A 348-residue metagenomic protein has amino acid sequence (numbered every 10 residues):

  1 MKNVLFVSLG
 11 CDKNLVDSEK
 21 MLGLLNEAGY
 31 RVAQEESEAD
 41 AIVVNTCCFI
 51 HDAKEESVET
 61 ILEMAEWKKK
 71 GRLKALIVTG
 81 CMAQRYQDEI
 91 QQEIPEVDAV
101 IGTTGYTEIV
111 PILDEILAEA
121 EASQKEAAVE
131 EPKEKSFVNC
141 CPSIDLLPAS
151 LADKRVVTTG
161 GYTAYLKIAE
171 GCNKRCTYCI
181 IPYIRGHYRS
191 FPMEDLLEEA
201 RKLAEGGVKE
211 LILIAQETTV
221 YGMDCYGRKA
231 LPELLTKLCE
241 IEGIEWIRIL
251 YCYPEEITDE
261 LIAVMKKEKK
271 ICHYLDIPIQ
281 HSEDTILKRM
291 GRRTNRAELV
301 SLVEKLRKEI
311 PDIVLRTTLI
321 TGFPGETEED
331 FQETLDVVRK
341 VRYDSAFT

Functional and structural regions predicted by a protein language model:
M1-Y221, E260, I271, L275 (+4 more regions): Proteins enriched for Cys/Gly/acidic motifs involved in redox and nucleic-acid/cofactor modification
L76, R85, E205-F331: Conserved SAM/AdoMet-binding glycine-rich loop
G243, R342-Y343: Conserved N-terminal phosphate-binding loop of PLP-dependent enzymes in the Aspartate aminotransferase
